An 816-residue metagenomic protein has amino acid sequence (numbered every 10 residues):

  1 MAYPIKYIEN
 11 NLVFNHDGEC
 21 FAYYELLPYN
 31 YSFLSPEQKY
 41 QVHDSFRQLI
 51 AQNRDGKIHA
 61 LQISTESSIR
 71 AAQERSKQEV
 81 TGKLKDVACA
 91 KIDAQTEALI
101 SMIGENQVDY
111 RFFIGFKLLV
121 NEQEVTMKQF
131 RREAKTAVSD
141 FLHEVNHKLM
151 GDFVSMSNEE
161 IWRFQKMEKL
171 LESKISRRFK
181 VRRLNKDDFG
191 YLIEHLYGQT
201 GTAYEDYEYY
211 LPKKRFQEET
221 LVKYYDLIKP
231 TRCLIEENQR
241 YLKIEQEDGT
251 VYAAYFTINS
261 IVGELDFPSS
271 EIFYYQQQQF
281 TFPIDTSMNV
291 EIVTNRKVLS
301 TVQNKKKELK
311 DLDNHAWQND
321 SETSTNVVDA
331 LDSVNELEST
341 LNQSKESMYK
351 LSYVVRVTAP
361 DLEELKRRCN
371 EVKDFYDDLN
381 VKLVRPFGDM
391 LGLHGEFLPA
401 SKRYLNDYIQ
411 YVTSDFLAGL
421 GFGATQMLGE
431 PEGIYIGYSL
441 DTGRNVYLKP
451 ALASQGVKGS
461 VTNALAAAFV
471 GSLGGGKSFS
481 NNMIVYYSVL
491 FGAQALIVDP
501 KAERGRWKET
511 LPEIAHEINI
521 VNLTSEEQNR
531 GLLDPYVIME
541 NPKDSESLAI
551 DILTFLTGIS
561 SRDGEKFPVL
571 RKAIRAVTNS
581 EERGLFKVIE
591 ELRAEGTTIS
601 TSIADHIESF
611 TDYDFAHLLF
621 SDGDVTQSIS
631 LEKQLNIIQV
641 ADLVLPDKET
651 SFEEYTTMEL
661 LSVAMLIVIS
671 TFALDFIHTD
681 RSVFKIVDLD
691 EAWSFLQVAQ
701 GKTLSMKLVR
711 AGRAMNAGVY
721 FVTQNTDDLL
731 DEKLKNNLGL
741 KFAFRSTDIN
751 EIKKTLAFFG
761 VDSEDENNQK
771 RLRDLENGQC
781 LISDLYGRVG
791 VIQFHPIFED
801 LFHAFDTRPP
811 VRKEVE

Functional and structural regions predicted by a protein language model:
M1-Y411, F422: Extended, folded cores of ATP/NTP-driven motor/assembly subunits in large transport and secretion machines
P36-R54, Q277-F280, V293-S300, V381-K382 (+5 more regions): P-loop NTPase motor domains
R54-K57, Y110, F491-A493, M715-A717 (+2 more regions): Short glycine-/polar-rich loops that comprise or flank the Walker A/P-loop and associated switch/sensor motifs
L61-S76, G82-K83, D93, I103 (+1 more regions): Switch/coupling segment of Walker-type NTPase motor domains
S101-M102, N541-K587, L729-E816: P-loop NTPase motor core of the ASCE superfamily
T126, S439-V446, A451-A453, K458-G471 (+3 more regions): Charge-patterned, long linear interaction tracts outside catalytic cores
D313-H315, A451-V485, V498-G505, V521-E526 (+2 more regions): Conserved P-loop NTPase motor cores
